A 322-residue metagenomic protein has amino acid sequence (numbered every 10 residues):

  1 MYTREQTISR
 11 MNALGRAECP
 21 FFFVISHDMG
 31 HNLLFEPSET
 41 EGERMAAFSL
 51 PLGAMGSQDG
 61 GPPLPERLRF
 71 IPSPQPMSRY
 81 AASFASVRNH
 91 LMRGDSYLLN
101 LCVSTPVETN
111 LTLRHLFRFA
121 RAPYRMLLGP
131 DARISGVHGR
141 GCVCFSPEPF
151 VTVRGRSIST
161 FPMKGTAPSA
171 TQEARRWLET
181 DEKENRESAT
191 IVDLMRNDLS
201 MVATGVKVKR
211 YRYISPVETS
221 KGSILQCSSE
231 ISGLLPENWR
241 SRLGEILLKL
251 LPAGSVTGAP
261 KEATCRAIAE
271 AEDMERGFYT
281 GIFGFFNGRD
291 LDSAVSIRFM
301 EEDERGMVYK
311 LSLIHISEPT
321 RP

Functional and structural regions predicted by a protein language model:
M1-S317: Extended alpha-helical targeting/anchoring segments, especially N-terminal organellar/secretory targeting helices
E318-P322: Short "domain-exit" segments at the C-terminal end of structured domains
